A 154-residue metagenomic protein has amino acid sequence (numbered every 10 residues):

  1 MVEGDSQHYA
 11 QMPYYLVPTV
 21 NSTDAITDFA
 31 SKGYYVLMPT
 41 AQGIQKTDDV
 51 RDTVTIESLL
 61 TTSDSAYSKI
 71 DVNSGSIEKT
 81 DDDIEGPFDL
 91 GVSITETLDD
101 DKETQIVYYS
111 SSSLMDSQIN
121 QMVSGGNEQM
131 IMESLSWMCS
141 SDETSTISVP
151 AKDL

Functional and structural regions predicted by a protein language model:
M1, T144-L154: Acidic/histidine-enriched alpha-helical segments
M1-E143: Acidic, S/T/G-rich, low-cysteine, solvent-exposed domains in lumenal/extracellular/periplasmic regions of secretory
